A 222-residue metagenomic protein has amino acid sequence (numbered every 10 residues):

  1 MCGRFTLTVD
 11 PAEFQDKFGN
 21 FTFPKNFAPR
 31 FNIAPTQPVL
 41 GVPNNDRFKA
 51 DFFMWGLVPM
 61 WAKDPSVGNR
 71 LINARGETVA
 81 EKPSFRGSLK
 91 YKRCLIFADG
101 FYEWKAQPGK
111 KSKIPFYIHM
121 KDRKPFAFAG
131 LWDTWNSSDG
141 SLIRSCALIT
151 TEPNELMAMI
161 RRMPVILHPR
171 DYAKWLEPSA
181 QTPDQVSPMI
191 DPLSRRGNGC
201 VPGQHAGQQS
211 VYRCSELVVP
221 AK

Functional and structural regions predicted by a protein language model:
M1-K222: Short linear sequence motif anchored by a di-proline
